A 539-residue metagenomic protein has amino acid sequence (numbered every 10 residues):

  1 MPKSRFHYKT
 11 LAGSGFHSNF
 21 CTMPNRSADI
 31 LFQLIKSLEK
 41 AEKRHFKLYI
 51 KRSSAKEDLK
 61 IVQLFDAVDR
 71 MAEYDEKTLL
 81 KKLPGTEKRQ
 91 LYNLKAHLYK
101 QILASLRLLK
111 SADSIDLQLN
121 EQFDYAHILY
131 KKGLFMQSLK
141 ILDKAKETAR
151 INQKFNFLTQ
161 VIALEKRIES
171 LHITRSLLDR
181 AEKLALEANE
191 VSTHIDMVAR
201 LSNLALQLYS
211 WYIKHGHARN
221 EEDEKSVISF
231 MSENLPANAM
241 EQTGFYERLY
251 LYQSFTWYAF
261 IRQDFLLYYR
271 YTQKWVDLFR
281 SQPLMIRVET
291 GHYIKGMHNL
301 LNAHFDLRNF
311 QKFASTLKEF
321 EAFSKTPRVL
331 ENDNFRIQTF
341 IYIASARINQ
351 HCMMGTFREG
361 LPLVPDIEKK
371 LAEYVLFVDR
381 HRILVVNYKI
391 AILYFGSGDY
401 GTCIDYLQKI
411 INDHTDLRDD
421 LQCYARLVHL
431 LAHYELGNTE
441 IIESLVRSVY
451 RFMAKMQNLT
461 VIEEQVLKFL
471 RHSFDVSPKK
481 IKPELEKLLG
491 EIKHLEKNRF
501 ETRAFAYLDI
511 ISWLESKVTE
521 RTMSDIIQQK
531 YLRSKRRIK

Functional and structural regions predicted by a protein language model:
K3-R5, K9-F230, M240-Q242, S477-K539: Flexible inter-repeat linkers and adjacent short helices within tandem amphipathic alpha-helical repeat scaffolds
A96-K100, G133-D143, T174-L186, A218-N234 (+4 more regions): Helix-turn-helix repeat elements of alpha-solenoid scaffolds
L117-N120, D124, F157-Q160, L164 (+9 more regions): "A position-specific structural signal for the A-helix of alpha-solenoid helical repeats
I128-L129, I168, W257-I261, A303 (+3 more regions): Residue-level signature for tetratricopeptide repeat
D143-R150, A185-T193, S229-M240, Q273-M285 (+5 more regions): Amphipathic alpha-helical segments of tetratricopeptide repeats
Q153-Q160, I195-S202, Q242-L249, L284-K295 (+5 more regions): Alpha-solenoid helical repeat architecture
M197-S315: Alpha-solenoid helical-repeat scaffolds
N412-I481: Active-site/pore-lining binding-face segments in mid-to-C-terminal subdomains
